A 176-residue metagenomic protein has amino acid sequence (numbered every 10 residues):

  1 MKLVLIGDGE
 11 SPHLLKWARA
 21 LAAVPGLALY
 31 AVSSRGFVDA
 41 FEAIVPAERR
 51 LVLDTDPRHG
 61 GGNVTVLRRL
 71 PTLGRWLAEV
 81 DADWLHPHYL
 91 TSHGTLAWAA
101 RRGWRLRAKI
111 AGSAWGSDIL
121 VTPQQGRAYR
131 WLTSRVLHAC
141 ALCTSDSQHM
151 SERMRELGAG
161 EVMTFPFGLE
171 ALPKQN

Functional and structural regions predicted by a protein language model:
M1-R49: N-terminal subdomain of nucleotide-sugar transferases
G7, Y89, S147-Q148: Helix N-cap/beta->alpha junction signal
G9-S11, G103, A108-G126, A139-L142: A short, histidine- and acid-enriched strand-loop-helix "catalytic/donor-clamping" loop that lines the nucleotide-sugar
P25-G26, R102-R107, G158: Short helix-capping segments at alpha-helix termini
P46-T72: A short, charged, and often flexible helix/loop element on the N-terminal side of the glycosyltransferase catalytic
W76-D83: Glycine-rich phosphate-binding loop signature in dinucleotide/nucleotide-binding domains
P87-H93: Short His-centered aromatic/hydrophobic patch
K109-G112, R130-N176: Donor nucleotide-sugar binding/catalytic pocket of nucleotide-sugar-dependent glycosyltransferases
